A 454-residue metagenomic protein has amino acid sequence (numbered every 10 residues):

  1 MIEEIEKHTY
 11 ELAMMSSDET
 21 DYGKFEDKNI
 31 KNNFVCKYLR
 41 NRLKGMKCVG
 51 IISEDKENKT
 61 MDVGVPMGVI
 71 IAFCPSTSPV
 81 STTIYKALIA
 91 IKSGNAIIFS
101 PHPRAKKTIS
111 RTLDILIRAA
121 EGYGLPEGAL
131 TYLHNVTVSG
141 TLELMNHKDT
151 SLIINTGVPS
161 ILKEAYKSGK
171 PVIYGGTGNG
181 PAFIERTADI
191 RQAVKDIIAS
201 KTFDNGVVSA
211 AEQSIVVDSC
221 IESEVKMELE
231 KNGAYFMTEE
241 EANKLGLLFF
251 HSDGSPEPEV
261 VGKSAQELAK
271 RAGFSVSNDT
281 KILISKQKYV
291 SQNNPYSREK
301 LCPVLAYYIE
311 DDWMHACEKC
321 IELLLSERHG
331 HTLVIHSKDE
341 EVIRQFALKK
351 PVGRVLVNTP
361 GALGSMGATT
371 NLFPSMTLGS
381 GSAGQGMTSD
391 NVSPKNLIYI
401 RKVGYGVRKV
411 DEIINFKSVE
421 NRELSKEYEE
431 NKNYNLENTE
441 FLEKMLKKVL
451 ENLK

Functional and structural regions predicted by a protein language model:
M1-T60, I89, K231: N-terminal Rossmann-like NAD(P)+-binding subdomain of aldehyde/semialdehyde dehydrogenases
E4, H8, E19, I115-P126 (+11 more regions): Change "in soluble alpha/beta enzymes" to "in soluble alpha/beta proteins
K7, I84, K163-S291: ALDH superfamily catalytic-core signature
C48-Q192: Rossmann-like NAD(P) dinucleotide-binding subdomain of oxidoreductase/dehydrogenase enzymes
P101, N179-F183, A210-Q213, C302 (+1 more regions): Short beta-alpha connecting loops at secondary-structure transitions that line or flank enzyme active sites
M145-K148, D189, F250-P258, Y296 (+1 more regions): Short, surface-exposed amphipathic charged segments that create phosphate/polyanion-binding patches used for binding
F274-K454: Conserved C-terminal structural/oligomerization subdomain of aldehyde/semialdehyde dehydrogenase
